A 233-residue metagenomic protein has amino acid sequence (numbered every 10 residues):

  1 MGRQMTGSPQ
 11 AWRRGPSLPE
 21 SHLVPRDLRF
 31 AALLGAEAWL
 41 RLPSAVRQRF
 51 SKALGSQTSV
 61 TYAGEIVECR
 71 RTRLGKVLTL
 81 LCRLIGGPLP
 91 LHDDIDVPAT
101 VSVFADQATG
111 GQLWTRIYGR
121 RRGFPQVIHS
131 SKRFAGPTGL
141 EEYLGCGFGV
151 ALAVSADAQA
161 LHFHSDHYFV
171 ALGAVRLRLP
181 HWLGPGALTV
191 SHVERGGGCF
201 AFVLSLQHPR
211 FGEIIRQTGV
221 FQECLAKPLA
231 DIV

Functional and structural regions predicted by a protein language model:
P9-G196, F200-L206, Q217, L229: Soluble ligand-binding/transfer domains with enclosed cavities or grooves
Q207-E213: Exposed beta-sheet edge/beta-hairpin loop segments within beta-rich domains
V220-K227: Short beta-strand-to-coil "C-cap" segments at the C-terminal boundary of structured domains/repeats, marking
D231-V233: Structured domain cores in non-transmembrane regions
